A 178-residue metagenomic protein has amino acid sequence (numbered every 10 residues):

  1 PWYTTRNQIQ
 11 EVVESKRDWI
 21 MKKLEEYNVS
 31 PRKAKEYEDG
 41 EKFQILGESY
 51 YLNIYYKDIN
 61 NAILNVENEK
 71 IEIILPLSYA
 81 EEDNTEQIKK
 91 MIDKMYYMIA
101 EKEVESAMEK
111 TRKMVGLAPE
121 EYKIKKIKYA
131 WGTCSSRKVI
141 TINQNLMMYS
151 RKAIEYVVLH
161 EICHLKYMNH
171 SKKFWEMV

Functional and structural regions predicted by a protein language model:
P1-Y156, L165-V178: Active-site-proximal or metal-binding-adjacent scaffold patches in catalytic folds
E161: Walker B catalytic acidic pair
